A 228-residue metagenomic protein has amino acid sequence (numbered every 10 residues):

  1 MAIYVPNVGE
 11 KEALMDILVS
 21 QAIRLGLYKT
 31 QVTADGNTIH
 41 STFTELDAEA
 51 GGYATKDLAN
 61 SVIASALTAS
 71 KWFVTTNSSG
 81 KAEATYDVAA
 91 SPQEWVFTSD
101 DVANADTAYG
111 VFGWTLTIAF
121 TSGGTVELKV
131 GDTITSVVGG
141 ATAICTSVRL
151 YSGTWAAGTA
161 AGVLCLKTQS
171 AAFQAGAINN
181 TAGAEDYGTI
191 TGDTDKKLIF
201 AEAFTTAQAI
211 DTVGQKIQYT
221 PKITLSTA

Functional and structural regions predicted by a protein language model:
M1, A89, V102-N104, I118 (+5 more regions): Residue-level detector of intrinsically disordered, flexible termini and proteolytic processing junctions
M1-Y109, T115, I190, T194-A228: Small cysteine-rich, disulfide-bonded extracellular modules of the LU/uPAR three-finger superfamily and closely related
L25, V111-F112, A175-N180: Short, aromatic- and glycine-rich surface loops/edge beta-strands on solvent-exposed regions
L116-S122: A short beta-strand micro-motif
S122-K196: Small/polar beta-strand repeat architecture
